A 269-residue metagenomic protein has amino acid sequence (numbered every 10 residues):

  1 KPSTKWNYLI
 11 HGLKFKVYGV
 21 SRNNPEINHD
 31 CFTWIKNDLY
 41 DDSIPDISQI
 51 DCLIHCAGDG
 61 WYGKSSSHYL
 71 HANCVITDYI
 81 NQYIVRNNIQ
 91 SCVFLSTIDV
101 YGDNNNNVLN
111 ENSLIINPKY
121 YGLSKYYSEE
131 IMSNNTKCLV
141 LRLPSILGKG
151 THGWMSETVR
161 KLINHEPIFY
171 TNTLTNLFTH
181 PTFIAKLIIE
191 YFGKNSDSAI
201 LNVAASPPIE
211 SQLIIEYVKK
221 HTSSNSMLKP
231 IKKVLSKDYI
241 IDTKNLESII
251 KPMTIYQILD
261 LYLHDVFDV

Functional and structural regions predicted by a protein language model:
K1-L13: N-terminal Rossmann NAD(P)H-binding glycine-rich loop of SDR-like oxidoreductase domains
G19-P25, L39: N-terminal Rossmann-fold cofactor-binding loop
K36-N73: NAD(P)H-binding glycine-rich loop region in Rossmannoid oxidoreductase-like domains and their noncatalytic homologs
Y79-P118: Conserved Rossmann-fold NAD(P)-dependent oxidoreductase catalytic core, especially the SDR/UDP-sugar
S124: Active-site helix of classical SDR
E130-N176, P181-F183: NAD(P)-dependent short-chain dehydrogenase/reductase
L187, K194-V234: Mid/C-terminal beta-alpha module of Rossmann-like enzyme folds, strongest in SDR-family dehydrogenases/epimerases
E210-E216, K229-V269: Conserved C-terminal active-site "lid" loop/helix of NAD(P)H-dependent oxidoreductases that clamps the redox cofactor
